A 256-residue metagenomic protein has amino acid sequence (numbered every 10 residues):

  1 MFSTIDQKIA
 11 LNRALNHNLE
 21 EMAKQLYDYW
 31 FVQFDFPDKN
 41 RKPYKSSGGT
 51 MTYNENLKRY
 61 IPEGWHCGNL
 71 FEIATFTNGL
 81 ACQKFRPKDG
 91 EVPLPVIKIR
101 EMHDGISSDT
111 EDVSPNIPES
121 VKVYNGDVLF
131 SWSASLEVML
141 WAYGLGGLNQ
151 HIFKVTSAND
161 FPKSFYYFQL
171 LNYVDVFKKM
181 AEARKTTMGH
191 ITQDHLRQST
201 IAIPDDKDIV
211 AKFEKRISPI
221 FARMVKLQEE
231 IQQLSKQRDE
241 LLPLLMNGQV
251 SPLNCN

Functional and structural regions predicted by a protein language model:
S3-D6, I152-K163, K179, G189 (+1 more regions): Proline-centric
S3-Y29, G48-A81, K207-L253: Non-catalytic DNA-recognition/assembly elements of restriction-modification systems
M51-L57, G68-R86, P93-N125, L148: Sequence-specific dsDNA recognition surfaces
L57, I61, T187, S199-I201: Residues marking the start of alpha-helices
K98-I99, P118-V176, A181-T186, I191-L196: A short beta-sheet element
D104-I106, E137-M139, P252: Flexible loop/turn segments at secondary-structure boundaries
